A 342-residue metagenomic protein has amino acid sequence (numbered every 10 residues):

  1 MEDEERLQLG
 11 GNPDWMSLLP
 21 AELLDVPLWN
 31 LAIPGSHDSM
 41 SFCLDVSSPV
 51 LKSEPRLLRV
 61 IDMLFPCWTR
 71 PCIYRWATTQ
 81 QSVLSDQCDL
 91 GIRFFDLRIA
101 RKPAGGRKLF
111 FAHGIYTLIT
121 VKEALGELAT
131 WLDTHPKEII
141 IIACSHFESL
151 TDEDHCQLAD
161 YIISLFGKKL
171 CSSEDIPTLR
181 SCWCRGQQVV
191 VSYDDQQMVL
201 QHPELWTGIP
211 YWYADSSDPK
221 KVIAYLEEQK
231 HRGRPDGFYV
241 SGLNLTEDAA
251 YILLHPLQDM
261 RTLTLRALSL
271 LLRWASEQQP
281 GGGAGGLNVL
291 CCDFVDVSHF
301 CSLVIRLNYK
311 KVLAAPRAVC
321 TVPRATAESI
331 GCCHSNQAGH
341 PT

Functional and structural regions predicted by a protein language model:
M1-L90, P103-H135, I139, Q157 (+3 more regions): Long, acidic (Asp/Glu-rich), low-complexity accessory segments flanking structured domains
Q87, R98, I142, V191 (+1 more regions): Conserved, mostly hydrophobic/aromatic
R101, P136-L150: Active-site groove signature of glycoside hydrolases
E148, E153-L158: Active-site cleft segment of glycoside hydrolase catalytic domains centered on the general acid/base Glu
C156-D248: Active-site-adjacent pocket scaffolds in enzyme catalytic domains
